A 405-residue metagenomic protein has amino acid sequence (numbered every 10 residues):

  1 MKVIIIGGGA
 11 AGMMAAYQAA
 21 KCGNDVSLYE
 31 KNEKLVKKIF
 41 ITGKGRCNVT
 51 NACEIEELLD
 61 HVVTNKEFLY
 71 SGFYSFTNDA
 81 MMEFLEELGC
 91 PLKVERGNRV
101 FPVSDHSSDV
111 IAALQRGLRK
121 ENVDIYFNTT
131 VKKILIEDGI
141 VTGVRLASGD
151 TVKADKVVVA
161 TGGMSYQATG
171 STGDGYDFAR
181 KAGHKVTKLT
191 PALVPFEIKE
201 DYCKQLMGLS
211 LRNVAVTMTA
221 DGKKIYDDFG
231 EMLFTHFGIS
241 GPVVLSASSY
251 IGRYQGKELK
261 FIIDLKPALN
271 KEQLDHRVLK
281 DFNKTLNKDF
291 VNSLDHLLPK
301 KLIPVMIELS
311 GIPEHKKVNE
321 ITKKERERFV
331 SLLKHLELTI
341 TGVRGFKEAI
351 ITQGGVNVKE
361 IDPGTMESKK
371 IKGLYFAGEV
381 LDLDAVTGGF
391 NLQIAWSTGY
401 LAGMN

Functional and structural regions predicted by a protein language model:
M1-A11: Beta1/beta-strand and adjacent pyrophosphate-binding region of the FAD-binding site in flavoprotein oxidoreductases
I4, A20-K44: Glycine-rich FAD pyrophosphate-binding loop
I4-I6, Y29, V131, V144 (+4 more regions): Short hydrophobic core segments
E33-I41, V49, I55-E56, P91 (+2 more regions): An anion/pyrophosphate-binding glycine-rich loop and adjacent beta-alpha core in soluble alpha-beta enzymes
R46-V94: Glycine-rich active-site loop/strand segments that organize a redox cofactor
S75-K156: Feature captures the FAD/FMN-dependent oxidoreductase FAD-binding
Y126-N128, K133, P304-D384: A glycine-rich dinucleotide-binding beta-alpha-beta segment and adjacent secondary-structure elements that constitute
K156-Y202: Glycine-rich loop(s) and the adjacent beta-strand/alpha-helix scaffold that form part
